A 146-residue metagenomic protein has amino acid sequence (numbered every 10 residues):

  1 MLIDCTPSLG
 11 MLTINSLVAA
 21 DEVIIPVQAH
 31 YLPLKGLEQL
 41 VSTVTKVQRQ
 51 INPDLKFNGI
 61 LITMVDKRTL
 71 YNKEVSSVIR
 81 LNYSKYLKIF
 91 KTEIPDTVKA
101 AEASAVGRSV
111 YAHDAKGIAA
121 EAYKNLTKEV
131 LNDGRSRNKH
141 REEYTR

Functional and structural regions predicted by a protein language model:
M1-D4: Structural recognition of the conserved hydrophobic beta-strand(s) that form the central parallel beta-sheet of P-loop
T6-P95: Conserved catalytic-core segment of NTP-binding enzymes
D96-E102: Short, glycine-rich, amphipathic interfacial segments at transmembrane boundaries or analogous
A103-E121: C-terminal boundary of histidine-terminating zinc-finger modules
N125-R137: C-terminal alpha-helix
